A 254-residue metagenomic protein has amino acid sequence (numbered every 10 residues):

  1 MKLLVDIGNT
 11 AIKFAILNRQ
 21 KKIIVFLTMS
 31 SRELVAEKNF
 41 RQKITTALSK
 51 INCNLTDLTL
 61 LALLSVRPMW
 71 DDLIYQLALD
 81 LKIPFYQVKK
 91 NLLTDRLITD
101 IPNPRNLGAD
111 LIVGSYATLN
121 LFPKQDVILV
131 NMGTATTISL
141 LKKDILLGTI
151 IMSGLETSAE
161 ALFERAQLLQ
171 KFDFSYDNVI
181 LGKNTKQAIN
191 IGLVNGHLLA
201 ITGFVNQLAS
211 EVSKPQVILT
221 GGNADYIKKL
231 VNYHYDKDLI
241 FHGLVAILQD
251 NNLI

Functional and structural regions predicted by a protein language model:
M1-L93: N-terminal glycine/serine-rich phosphate-binding loop of ATP-dependent small-molecule kinases, especially carbohydrate
M1-V25, T118, F122-L147, L162 (+1 more regions): Gly/Thr-rich phosphate-binding beta-strand-loop-beta motif of the actin/hexokinase/Hsp70
R32-A36, L107-A109, G114, L119-K124 (+2 more regions): Glycine-rich phosphate-binding loop plus the immediately following alpha-helix
I51-T56, L121-K124, L208-S213: Glycine-rich phosphate-binding loop signature in dinucleotide/nucleotide-binding domains
C53-L107, K142-G148, M152-L155, K183-V194 (+3 more regions): Short beta-strand-loop/turn "lid" adjacent to the catalytic site in phosphate-handling enzymes
P104-L111, Y235-L239: Active-site nucleophile and cofactor-binding loops and adjacent substrate-binding regions of central metabolic enzymes
G196-E211: A short, acidic, amphipathic alpha-helical segment used as a generic capping/interface helix at domain edges
E211-I254: Long hydrophobic alpha-helical segments typical of transmembrane helices together with their membrane-interfacial
